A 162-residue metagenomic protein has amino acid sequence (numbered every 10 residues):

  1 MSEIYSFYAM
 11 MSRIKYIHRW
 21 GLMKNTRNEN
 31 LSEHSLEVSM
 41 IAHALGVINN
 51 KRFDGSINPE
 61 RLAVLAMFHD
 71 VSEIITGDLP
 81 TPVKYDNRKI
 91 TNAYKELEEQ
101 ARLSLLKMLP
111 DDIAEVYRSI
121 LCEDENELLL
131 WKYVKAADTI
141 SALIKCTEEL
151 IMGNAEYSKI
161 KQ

Functional and structural regions predicted by a protein language model:
M1-Q162: Alpha-helical, largely C-terminal catalytic domains that coordinate divalent metal ions via clustered Asp/Glu/His
